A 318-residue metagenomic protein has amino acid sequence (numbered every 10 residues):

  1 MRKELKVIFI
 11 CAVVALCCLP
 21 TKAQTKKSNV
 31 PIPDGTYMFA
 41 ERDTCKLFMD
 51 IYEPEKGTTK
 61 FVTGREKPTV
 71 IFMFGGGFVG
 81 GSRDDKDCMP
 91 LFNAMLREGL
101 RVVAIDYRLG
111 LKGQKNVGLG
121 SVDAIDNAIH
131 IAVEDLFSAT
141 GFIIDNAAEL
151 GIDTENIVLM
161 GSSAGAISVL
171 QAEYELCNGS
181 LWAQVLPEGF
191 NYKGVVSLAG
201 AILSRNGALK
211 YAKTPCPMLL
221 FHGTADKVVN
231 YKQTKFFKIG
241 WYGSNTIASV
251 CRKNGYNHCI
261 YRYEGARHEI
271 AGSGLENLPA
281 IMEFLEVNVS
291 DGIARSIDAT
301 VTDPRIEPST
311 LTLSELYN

Functional and structural regions predicted by a protein language model:
M1-S28: Bacterial Sec-dependent N-terminal signal peptides
Q24-R65: N-terminal cap/lid segment of alpha/beta-hydrolase-fold proteins
G64-G77: Short beta-strand element of the alpha/beta-hydrolase
R83-I105, K112: Short amphipathic alpha-helix adjacent to the substrate-entry channel of hydrolases
D123-A148: Alpha/beta-hydrolase active-site loop
G141-T214: Primarily recognizes the serine-hydrolase "nucleophile elbow" in alpha/beta-hydrolase and SGNH/GDSL folds
L220-H222, D226: Short beta-strand/loop motif that positions the catalytic acidic residue of the alpha/beta-hydrolase fold
R252-N318: C-terminal catalytic histidine-bearing segment of alpha/beta-hydrolase fold enzymes
